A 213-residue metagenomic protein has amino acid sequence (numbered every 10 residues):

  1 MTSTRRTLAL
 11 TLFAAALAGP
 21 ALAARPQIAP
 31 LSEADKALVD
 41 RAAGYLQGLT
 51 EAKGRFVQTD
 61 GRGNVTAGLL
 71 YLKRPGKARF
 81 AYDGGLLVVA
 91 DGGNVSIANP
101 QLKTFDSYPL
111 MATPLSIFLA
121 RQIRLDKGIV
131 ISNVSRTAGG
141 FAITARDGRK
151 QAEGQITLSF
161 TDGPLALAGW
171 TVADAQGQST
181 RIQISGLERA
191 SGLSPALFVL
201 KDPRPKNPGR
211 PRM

Functional and structural regions predicted by a protein language model:
R5-L10: N-terminal export leaders
T11-A16: Bacterial N-terminal signal peptides
G19-A23: Sec/Tat signal peptide C-region and signal peptidase I cleavage site
A24-A34: Cleaved targeting-peptide boundary
R25, L69-I117: An acidic-aromatic
G44-G61: A short, Trp-centered hydrophobic/proline-enriched beta-strand micro-motif
K103-R149: Flexible, surface-exposed loop/linker segments and immediately adjacent secondary-structure boundaries
K127-G128, R136-M213: Gly/Pro-enriched, hydrophobic low-complexity segments that function as extracytoplasmic propeptides/linkers
